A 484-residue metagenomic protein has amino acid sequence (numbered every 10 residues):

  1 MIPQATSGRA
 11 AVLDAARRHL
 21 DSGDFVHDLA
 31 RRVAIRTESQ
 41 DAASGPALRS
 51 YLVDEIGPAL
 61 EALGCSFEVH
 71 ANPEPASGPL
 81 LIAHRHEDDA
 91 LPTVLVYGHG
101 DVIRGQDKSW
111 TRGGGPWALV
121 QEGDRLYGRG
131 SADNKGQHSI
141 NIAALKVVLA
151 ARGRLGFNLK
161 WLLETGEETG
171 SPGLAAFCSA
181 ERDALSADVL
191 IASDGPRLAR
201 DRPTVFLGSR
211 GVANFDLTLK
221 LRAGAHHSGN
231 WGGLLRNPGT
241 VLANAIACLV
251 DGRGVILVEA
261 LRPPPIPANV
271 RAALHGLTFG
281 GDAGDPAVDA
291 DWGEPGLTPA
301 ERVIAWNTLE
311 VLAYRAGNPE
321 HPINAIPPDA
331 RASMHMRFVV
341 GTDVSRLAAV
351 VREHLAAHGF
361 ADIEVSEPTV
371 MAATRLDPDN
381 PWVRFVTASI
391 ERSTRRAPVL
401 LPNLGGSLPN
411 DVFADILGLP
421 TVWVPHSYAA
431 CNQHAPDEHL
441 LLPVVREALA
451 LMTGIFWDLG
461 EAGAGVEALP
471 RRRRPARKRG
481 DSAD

Functional and structural regions predicted by a protein language model:
M1-L20, A464-D484: Basic/polar N-terminal segments that are highly enriched at the extreme N-terminus, encompassing both cleavable
I2-R129, A150-F157, M334: Acidic/His- and Gly-rich active-site-bordering loop/insert found across diverse amide/peptide-bond hydrolases
H86, T218-R222, R337-V339: Solvent-exposed residues in well-ordered beta-strands and their adjoining turns, especially edge/terminal strands
D89-A90, A199, I256-H321, A325-D329 (+3 more regions): An extended, acidic, His-containing surface patch that forms the Zn2+-binding/catalytic region of metallohydrolases
G100-D101, L249-R253, R352-A361: A common structural junction motif
E122-D133, R396-L400: Short pre-catalytic strand/loop immediately N-terminal to key active-site residues, enriched for Gly-Thr
S131-W292, T298-N307, F413, A435-A448: Fold-level recognition of mixed alpha/beta catalytic cores in primary-metabolism enzymes, strongest
F215-T218, P328-M336: Oligomerization/assembly interface segments of phage tail-like spikes and tubes
